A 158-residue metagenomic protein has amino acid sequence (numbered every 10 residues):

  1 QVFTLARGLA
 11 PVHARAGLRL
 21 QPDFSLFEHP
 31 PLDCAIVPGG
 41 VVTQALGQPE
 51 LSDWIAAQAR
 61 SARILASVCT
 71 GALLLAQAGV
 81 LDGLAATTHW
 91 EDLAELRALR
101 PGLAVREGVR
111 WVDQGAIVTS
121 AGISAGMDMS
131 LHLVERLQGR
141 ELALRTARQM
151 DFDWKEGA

Functional and structural regions predicted by a protein language model:
Q1-L65, A72-Q77, G83, A94-R97 (+2 more regions): Extended, subdomain-level signal for the structured scaffold at the beginning of enzyme domains
H89-D92: Gly/Ser/Thr-rich active-site loops/lids in small-molecule metabolic enzymes that frequently grip phosphoryl groups
A116-G122: A short glycine-threonine-serine/GTX helix/turn-capping micro-motif
A125: Divalent-metal (often Zn2+) His-rich catalytic cores of metallo-beta-lactamase-fold enzymes
